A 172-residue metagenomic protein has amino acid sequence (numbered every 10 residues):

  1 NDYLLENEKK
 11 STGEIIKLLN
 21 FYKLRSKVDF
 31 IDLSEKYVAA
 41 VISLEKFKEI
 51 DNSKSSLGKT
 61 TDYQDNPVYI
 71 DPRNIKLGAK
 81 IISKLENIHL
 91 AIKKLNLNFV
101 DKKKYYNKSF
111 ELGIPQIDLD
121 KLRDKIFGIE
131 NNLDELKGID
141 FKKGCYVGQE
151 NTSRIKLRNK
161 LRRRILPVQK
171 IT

Functional and structural regions predicted by a protein language model:
N1-T172: Basic, glycine/lysine-rich polyanion-binding surfaces/domains
